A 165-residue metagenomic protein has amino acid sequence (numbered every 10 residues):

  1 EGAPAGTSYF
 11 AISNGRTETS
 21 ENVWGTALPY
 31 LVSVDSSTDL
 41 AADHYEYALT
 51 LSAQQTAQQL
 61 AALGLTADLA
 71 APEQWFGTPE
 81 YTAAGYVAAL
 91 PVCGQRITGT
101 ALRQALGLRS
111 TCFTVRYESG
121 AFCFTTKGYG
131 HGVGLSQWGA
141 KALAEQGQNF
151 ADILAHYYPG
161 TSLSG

Functional and structural regions predicted by a protein language model:
E1-G165: Conserved, single-site charged/polar hotspot
